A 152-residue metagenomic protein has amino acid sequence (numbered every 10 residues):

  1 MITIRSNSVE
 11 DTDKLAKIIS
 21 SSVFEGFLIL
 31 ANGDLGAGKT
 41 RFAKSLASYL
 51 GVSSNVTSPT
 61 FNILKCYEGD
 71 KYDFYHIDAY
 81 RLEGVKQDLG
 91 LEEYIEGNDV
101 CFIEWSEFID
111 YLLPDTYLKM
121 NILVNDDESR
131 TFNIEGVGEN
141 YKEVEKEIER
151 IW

Functional and structural regions predicted by a protein language model:
M1-I18: N-terminal pre-Walker A segment at the start of P-loop NTPase domains
I2, I95-W152: Short phosphate-coordinating micro-motif centered on Lys-Gly-acidic
I29-A31: Hydrophobic anchor at the beta1->P-loop junction of P-loop NTPases
L35: The conserved Walker
K39: Conserved lysine of the Walker
V52-Y67: Short beta-strand-centered segment that lines the nucleotide-binding/catalytic pocket of NTP-utilizing
C66-E107: Conserved nucleotide-sensing/catalytic segment adjacent to the nucleotide-binding pocket in NTP-handling enzymes
